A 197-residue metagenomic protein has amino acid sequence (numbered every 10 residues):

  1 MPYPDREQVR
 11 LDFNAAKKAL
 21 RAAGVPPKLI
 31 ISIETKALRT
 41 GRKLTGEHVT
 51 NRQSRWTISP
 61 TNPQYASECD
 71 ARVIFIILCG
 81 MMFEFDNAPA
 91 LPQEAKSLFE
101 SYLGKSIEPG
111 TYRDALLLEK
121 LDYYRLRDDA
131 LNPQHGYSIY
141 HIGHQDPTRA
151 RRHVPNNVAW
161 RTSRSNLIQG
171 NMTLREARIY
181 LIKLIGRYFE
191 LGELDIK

Functional and structural regions predicted by a protein language model:
M1-M82: Mixed-charge, low-complexity interaction segments
Y3, Y65, Y102, Y112 (+4 more regions): Sequence-level detector for tyrosine residue identity
I33, L117, R164-S165: Generic structural signal for bulky hydrophobic/aromatic residues embedded in well-ordered secondary structure
K36, R42-L44, H48-Q53, Y102-I107 (+3 more regions): Catalytic cores of phosphodiester-bond-cleaving enzymes
S59-L121: Short, charged surface segments at domain edges that flank catalytic/cofactor-binding sites
E94-S97, P109-Y112, Y137-Y140, H153-W160 (+2 more regions): Short, well-structured alpha-helical interface segments that form or flank functional binding sites
A115-W160: Histidine-centered nuclease catalytic patch
T148-A159, S163-K197: Polybasic, low-complexity binding patches
